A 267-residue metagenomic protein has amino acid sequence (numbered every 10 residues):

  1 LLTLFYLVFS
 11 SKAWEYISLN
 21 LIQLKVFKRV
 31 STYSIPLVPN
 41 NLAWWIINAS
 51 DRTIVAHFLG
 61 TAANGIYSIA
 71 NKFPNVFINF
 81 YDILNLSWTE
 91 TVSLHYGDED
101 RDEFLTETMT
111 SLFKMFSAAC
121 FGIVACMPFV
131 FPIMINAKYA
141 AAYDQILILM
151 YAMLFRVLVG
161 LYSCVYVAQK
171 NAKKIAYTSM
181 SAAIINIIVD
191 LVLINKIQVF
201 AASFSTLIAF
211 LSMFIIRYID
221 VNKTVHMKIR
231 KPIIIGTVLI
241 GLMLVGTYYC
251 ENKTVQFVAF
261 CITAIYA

Functional and structural regions predicted by a protein language model:
L1-L4, K173, M180-I215, L242 (+1 more regions): Membrane-interface helix-loop junctions in multi-pass transport and translocation proteins
L4-N48, S87, T91-E103, T224-I235: Interhelical loop/hinge segments that connect adjacent transmembrane helices in multipass membrane
L4-V8, T106-R156, I187-L191, N195: Alpha-helical transmembrane segments of multi-pass membrane transport and lipid-handling proteins
P36, D51-T53, G65-D82, T110-K114 (+1 more regions): Alpha-helical transmembrane segments of polytopic membrane transporters and translocases
L42-V76, S87, T91-L94, P128-K138 (+1 more regions): Helix-terminus/linker motif at the lipid-water interface of multi-pass membrane proteins
A62-G65, T106, A140-Y143, A172-K173 (+1 more regions): Residues that define the loop-to-transmembrane-helix transition and helix capping in multi-pass membrane transporters
A70, P74-F113, S163-A168: Helix-loop junctions and terminal segments of transmembrane helices in multi-pass membrane transport/translocation
M150-S181, V221-V225: Membrane-interface junctions at transmembrane-helix termini in multi-pass inner-membrane proteins
